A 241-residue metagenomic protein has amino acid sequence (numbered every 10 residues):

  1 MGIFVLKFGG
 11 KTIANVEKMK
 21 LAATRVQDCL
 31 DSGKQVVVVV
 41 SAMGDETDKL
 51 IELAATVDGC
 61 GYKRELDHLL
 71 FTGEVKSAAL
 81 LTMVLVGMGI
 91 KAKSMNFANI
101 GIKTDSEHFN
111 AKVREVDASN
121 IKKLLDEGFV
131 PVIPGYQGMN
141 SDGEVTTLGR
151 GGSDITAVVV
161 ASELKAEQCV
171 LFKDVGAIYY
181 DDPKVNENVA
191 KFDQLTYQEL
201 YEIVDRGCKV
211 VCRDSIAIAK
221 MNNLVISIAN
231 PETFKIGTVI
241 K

Functional and structural regions predicted by a protein language model:
M1-K220: Nucleotide/pyrophosphate-binding catalytic subdomain
S41-T47, T233-I240: Terminal amphipathic helices with adjacent charged low-complexity linkers/tails
I218, N222-I236: Conserved glycine-bearing catalytic or ligand-binding loops at nucleotide- and phosphate-handling centers of large
